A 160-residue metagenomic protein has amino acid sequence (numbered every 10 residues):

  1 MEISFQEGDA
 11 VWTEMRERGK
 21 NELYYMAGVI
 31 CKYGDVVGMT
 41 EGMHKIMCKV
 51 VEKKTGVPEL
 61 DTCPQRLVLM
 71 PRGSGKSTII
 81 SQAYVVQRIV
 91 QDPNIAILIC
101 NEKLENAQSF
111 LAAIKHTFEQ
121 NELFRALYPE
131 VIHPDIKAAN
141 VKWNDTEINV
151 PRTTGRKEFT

Functional and structural regions predicted by a protein language model:
M1-P64: N-terminal accessory segments
D35, R72-G73, L98-E102: Conserved aromatic-histidine-acidic binding/catalytic patches
K45-E52, T78-V90: Contiguous, well-ordered alpha-helical segments that form the cores/surfaces of helical PPI scaffolds
L60-A83: Walker A/P-loop
T62-C63, P93-N94, G155-R156: Short, well-ordered loop/turn elements at secondary-structure boundaries
Y84-N101, E105, A112: Glycine-rich phosphate-binding loop of nucleotide-binding enzymes
C100-T160: Conserved nucleotide-state-sensing and coupling region of NTP-binding domains
